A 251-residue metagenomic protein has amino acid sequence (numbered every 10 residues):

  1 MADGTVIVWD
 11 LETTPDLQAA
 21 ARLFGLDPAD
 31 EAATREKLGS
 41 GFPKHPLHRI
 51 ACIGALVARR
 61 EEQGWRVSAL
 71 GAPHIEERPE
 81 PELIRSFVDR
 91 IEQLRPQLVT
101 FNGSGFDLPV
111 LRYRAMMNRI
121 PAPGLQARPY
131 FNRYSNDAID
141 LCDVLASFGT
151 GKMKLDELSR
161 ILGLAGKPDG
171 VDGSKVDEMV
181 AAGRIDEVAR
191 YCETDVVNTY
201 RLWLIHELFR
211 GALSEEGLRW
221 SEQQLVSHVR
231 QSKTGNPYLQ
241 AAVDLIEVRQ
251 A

Functional and structural regions predicted by a protein language model:
M1-R90: Conserved RNase H-like, two-metal-ion catalytic cores of nucleic-acid enzymes
G4-T5, H48-E77, I91, R95-Q223 (+1 more regions): Metal-dependent phosphoesterase core characteristic of DEDDh/y 3'-5' exonuclease domains
S227-A251: Acidic, Ser/Thr-rich low-complexity intrinsically disordered segments
